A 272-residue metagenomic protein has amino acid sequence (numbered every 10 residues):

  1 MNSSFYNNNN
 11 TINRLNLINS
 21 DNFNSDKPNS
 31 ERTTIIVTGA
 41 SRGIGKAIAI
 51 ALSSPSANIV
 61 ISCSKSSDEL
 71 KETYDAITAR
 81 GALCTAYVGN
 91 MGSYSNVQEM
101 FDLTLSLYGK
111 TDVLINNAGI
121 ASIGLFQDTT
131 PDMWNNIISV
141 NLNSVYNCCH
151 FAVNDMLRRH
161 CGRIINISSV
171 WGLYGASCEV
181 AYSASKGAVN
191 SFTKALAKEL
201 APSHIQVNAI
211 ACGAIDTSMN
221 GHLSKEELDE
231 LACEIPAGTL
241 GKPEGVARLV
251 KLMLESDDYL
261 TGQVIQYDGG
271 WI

Functional and structural regions predicted by a protein language model:
S41-R42: Conserved glycine-rich cofactor-binding loop
L125-F126, M133-I138, E227, L231: Substrate-binding pocket helix/loop in short-chain dehydrogenase/reductase
C149, S185, T193: Active-site helix of classical SDR
N154, K198-P202: Alpha-helical segment proximal to the catalytic Tyr-Lys
C161, T239-Y267: C-terminal substrate-recognition "lid" of short-chain dehydrogenase/reductases
S169: Residue(s) in the substrate-gating loop at a strand-loop-helix junction that position the organic substrate next
A201, Q206, L260-G262: Short, small/polar-rich loop/turn modules that mediate ligand/substrate recognition or access, typified
